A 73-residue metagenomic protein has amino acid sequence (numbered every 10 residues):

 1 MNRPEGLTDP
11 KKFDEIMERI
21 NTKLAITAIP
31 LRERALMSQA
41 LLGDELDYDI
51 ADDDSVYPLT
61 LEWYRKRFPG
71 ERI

Functional and structural regions predicted by a protein language model:
M1-I73: Polar low-complexity intrinsically disordered regions
